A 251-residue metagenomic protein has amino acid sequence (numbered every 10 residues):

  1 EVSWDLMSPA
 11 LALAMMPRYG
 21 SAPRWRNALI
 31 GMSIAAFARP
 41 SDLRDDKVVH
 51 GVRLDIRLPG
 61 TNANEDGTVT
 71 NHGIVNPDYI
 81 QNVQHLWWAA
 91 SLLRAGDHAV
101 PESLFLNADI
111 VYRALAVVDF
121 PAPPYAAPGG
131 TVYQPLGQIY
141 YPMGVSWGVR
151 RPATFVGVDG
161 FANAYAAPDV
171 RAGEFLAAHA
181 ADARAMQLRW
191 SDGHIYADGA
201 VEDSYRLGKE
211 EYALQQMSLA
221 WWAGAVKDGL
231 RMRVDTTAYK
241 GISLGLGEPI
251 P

Functional and structural regions predicted by a protein language model:
E1-A108, R113, V117-V156: Aromatic-lined, polymer-binding surfaces characteristic of secreted/periplasmic polysaccharide-degrading enzymes
N71, A89-D97, V149-P251: Terminal, non-catalytic domain-edge segments
